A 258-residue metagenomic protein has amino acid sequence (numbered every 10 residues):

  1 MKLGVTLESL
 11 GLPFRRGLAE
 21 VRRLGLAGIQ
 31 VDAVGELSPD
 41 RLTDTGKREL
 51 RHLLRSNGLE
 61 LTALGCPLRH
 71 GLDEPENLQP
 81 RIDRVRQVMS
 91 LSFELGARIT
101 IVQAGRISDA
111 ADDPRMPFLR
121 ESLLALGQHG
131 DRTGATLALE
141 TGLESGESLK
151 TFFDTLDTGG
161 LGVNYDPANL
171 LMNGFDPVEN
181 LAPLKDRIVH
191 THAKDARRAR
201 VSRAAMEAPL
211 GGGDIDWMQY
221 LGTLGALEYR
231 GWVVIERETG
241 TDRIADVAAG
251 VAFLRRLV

Functional and structural regions predicted by a protein language model:
M1-F93, T158, V251, R255-V258: N-terminal pre-domain/capping segments
L3, G28-I29, L61-L64, E121-D214 (+1 more regions): Acidic/histidine-rich catalytic cores of soluble enzymes
T6-L10, D32-V34, C66-R69, G105-I107 (+4 more regions): Active-site beta-loop-alpha junctions enriched in small/polar residues
P13-A19, L53-S56, E60, H70-V163 (+1 more regions): Active-site acidic/histidine proton-transfer and metal-coordination neighborhood in alpha/beta enzyme cores
G28, I99, H190, G231-W232: Residues at the N-termini of beta-strands
L42-E49, L78-R86, D112-L123, F175-N180 (+2 more regions): Charged helix-capping and loop-helix junction motifs
Q219-Y220, G225, W232-V233: H/E-rich (His + Asp/Glu) clusters that bind or coordinate divalent metals
